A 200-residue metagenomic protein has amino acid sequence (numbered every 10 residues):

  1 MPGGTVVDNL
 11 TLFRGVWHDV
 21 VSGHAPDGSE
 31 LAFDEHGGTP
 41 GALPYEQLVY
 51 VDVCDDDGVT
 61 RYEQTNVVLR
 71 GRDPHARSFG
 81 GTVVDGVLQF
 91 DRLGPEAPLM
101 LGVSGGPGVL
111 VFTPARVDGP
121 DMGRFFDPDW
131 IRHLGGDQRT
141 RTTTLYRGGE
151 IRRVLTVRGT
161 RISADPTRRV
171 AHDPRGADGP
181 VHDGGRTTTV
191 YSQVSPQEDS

Functional and structural regions predicted by a protein language model:
P2-G3, V7-S200: Soluble ligand-binding/transfer domains with enclosed cavities or grooves
